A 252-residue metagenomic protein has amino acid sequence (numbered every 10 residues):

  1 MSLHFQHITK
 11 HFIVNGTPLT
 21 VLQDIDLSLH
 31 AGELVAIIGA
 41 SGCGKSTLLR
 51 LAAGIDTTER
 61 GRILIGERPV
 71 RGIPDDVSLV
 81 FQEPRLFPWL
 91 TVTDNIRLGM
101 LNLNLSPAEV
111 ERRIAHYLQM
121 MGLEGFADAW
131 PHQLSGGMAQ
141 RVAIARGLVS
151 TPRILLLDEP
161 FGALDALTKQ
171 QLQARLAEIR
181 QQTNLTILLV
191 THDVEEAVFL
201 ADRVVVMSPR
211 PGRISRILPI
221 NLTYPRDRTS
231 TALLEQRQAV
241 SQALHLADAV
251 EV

Functional and structural regions predicted by a protein language model:
I38-A40: The feature captures the beta-strand-to-loop junction immediately N-terminal to the Walker
A53: Helix-to-loop junction immediately C-terminal to a conserved catalytic motif
G61-I73: Conserved ABC transporter NBD signature motif
L90-L98: Short coil-to-helix segment of the ABC ATPase nucleotide-binding domain corresponding to the Q-loop/switch region
R97, L101, A108-F126, E178: Conserved ABC ATPase "signature" region
A129-H132, S150: Conserved signature/switch motifs of ABC ATPase nucleotide-binding domains
I144: Hydrophobic anchor residue at the start of the ABC signature
